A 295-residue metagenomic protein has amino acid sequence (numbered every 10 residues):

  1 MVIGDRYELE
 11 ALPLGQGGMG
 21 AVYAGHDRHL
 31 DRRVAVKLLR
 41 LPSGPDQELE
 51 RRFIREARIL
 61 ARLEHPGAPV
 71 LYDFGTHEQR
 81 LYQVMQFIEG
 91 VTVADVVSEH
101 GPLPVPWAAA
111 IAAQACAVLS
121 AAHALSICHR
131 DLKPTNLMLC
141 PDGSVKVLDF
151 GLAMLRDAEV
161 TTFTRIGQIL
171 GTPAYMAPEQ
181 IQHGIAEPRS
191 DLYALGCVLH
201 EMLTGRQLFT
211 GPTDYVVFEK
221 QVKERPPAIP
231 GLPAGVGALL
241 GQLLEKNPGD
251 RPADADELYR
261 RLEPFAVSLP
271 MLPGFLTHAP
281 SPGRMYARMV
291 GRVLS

Functional and structural regions predicted by a protein language model:
E10-G17, V22: Protein kinase glycine-rich loop
R40-R62: AlphaC helix of the eukaryotic protein kinase fold
P45, D142-Q182: Activation segment of protein kinases
F74: Activation-segment/catalytic-loop signature of the eukaryotic protein kinase fold
E78-T92, V96: Conserved short submotifs of the Hanks-type protein kinase catalytic core that shape the nucleotide-binding pocket
I111-A112: Activation segment signature within eukaryotic-like protein kinase domains
A117-I127: Protein kinase catalytic-loop region centered on the HRD/HxD motif
